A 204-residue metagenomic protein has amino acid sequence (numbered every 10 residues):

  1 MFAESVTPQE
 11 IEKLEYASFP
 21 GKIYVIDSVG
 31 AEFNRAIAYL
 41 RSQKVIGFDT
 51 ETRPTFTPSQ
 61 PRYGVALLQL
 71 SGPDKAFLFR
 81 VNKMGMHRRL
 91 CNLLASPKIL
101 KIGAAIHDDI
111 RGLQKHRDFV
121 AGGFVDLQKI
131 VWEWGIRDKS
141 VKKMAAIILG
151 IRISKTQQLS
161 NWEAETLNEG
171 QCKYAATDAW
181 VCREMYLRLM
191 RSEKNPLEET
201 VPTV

Functional and structural regions predicted by a protein language model:
M1-I46, H116, L127, W180 (+1 more regions): N-terminal accessory regions of nucleic-acid-interacting proteins
V45-S59: Short acidic, Gly/Ser-rich segments with clustered Asp/Glu that frequently serve as metal-coordination loops in enzyme
D49, L68, I102, D126 (+3 more regions): A residue-level signal for conserved active-site and pocket-lining positions in enzyme catalytic cores
T55-F56, I110-K115: Short active-site loop/helix that positions an aromatic residue
F56-K75, L197: A short alpha/beta connector and helix-capping loop motif
S96-K101: Short active-site oxyanion
V125-I147: Short alpha-helix plus adjacent loop in nuclease-associated cores
A146-V204: Acidic, Mg2+-coordinating catalytic module of metal-dependent nucleases/exonucleases that use a two-metal-ion mechanism
